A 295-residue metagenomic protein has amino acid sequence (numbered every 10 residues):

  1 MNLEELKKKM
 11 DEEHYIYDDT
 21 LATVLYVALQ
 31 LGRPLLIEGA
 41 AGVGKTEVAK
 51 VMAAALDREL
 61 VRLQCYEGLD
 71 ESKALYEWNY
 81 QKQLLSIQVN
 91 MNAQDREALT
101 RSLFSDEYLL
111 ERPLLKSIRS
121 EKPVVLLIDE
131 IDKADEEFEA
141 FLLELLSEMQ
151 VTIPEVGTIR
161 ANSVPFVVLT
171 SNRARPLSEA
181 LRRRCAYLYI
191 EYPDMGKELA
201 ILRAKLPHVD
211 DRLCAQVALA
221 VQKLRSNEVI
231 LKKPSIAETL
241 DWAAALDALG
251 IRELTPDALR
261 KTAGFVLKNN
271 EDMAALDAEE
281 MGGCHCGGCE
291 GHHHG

Functional and structural regions predicted by a protein language model:
M1-G295: C-terminal regulatory/interaction module of P-loop NTP-utilizing enzymes
